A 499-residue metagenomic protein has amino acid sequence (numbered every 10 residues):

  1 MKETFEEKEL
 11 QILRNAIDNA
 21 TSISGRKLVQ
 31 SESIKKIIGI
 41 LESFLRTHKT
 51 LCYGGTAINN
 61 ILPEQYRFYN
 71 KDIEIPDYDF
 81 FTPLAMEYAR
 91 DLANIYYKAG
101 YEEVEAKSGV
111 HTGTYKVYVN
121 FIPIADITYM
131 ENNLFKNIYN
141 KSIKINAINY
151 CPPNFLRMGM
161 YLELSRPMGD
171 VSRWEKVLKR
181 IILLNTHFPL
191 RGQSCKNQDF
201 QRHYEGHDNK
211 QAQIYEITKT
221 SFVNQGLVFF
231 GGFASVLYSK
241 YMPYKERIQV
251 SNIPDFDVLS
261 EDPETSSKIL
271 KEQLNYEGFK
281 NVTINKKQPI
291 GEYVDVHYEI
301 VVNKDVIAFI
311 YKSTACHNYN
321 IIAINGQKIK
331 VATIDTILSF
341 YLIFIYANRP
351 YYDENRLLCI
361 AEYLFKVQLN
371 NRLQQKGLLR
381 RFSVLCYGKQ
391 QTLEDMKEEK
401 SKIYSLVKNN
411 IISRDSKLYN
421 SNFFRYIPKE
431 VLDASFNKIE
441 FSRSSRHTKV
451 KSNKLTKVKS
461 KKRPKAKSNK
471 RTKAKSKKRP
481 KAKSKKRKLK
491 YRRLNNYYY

Functional and structural regions predicted by a protein language model:
M1-K2, F121, K304, G326: Residue-level detection of beta-strand-connecting loop/turn positions
M1-K36, K144-Q213, D433, K438-S445 (+1 more regions): N-terminal regions immediately upstream of nucleotidyltransferase
M1-L10, I23, R191-D208, A212-Q213 (+1 more regions): C-terminal, non-catalytic extensions of nucleic-acid polymerases
I34-M86, Q213-E264: Active-site nucleotide-donor binding segment shared across nucleotidyl transfer reactions
M86-A93, E264-K271: Short, conserved charged micro-motifs
N94-K136, Q273-N318: Conserved catalytic core of two-metal-ion nucleotidyltransferases
Y139-E163, N325-N348: Phosphate-handling catalytic interfaces
S442-Y499: Arg/Lys-rich, intrinsically disordered low-complexity tails that mediate electrostatic binding and condensation
